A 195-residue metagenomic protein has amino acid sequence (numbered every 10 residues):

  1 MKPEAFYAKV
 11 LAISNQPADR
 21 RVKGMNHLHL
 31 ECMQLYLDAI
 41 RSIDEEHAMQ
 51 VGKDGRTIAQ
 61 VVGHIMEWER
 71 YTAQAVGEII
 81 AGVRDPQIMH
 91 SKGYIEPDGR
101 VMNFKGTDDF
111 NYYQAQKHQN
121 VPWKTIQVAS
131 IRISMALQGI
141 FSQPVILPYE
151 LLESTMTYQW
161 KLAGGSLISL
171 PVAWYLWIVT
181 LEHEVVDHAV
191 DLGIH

Functional and structural regions predicted by a protein language model:
M1-L11, E46-G106, G139-Q143, L147-H195: Short, contiguous alpha-helical
M1-L35: Terminal targeting/low-complexity segments that flank the catalytic cores of oxidoreductases
S14-V22, D108-K124, A163-Y175: Acidic/His metal-coordination segments adjacent to aromatic residues that form catalytic metal sites in metalloenzymes
V22, N26-H29, I58, W123-S130 (+1 more regions): Hydrophobic packing residues in well-ordered alpha-helices of helical domains and bundles
L28-C32, P97-L152: Acidic/histidine-rich alpha-helical segments that form the ligand environment of transition-metal centers
